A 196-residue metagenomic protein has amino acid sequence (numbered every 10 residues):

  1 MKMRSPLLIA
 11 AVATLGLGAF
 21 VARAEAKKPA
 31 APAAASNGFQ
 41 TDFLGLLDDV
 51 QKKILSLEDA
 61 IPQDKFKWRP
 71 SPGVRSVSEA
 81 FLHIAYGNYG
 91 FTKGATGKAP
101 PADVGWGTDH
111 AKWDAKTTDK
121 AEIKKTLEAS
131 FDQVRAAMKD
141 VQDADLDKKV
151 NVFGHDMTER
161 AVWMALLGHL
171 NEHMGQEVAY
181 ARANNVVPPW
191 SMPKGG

Functional and structural regions predicted by a protein language model:
M1-A10: Bacterial N-terminal signal peptides that target proteins for export
I9-A19: Bacterial N-terminal signal peptides
F20-A24: Sec/Tat signal peptide C-region and signal peptidase I cleavage site
E25-D42, G87-V152, N184-G196: Short, helix-capping/interhelical loops that line the mouth of catalytic, cofactor-, or ligand-binding pockets
L44-D48, L55, K65-T108, N151-G196: Short, contiguous alpha-helical
